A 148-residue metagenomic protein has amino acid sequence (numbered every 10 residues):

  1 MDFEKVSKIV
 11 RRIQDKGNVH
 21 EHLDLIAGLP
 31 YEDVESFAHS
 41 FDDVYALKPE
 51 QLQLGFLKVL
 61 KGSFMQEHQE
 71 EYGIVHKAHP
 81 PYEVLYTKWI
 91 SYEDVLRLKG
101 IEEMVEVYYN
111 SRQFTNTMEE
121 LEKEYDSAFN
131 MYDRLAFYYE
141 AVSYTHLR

Functional and structural regions predicted by a protein language model:
M1-H79, L85-K88: Conserved non-cysteine loop/helix-boundary elements of the Radical SAM core domain that shape
L47, M104-Y108, Y138: Phosphate/oxyanion-binding loops and surfaces in catalytic or ligand/nucleic-acid-binding neighborhoods
I74-Y82, Q113-T117, R134-F137: Short acidic (Asp/Glu) and glycine-rich catalytic loops that position anionic groups and cofactors
S91-Y125, N130: Charged, amphipathic alpha-helical linkers/stalks
T145-H146: Conserved small/polar residues in nucleotide/adenosyl-binding loops
